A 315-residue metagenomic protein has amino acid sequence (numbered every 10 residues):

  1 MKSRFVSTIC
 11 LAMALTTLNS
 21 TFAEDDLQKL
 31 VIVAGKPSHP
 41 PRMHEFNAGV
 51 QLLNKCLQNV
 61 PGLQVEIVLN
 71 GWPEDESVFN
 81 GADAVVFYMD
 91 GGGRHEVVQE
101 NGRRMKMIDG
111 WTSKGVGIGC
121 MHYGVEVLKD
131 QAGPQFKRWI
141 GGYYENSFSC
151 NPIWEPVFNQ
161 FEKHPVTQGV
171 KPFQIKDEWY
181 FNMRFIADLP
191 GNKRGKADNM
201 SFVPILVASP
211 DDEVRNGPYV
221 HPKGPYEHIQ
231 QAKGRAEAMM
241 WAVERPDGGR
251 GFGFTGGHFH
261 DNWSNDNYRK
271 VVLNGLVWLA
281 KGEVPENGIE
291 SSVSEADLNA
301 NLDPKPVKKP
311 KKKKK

Functional and structural regions predicted by a protein language model:
M1-R4: Positively charged n-region of N-terminal signal peptides that target proteins for export
S7-T17: Bacterial N-terminal signal peptides
N19-A23: Sec/Tat signal peptide C-region and signal peptidase I cleavage site
E24-Q28, A34, L52, N59 (+2 more regions): Extracellular ligand-binding/catalytic regions of CAZymes and related secreted enzymes and adhesion modules
V31-V33, P37-V127: Helical hinge/lid and interdomain linker segments adjacent to catalytic or ligand-binding clefts that mediate domain
E45-A48, L52, R103-M107, Q135 (+3 more regions): Extracytoplasmic/secreted proteins, especially bacterial periplasmic and envelope-associated proteins
G92-P172: A glycine-rich, often tryptophan-bearing local segment used as a flexible ligand/cofactor-contacting loop or short
N146, C150-D247: Catalytic beta-strand/loop cores that center a nucleophilic Ser/Cys/Thr and support acyl-enzyme chemistry
